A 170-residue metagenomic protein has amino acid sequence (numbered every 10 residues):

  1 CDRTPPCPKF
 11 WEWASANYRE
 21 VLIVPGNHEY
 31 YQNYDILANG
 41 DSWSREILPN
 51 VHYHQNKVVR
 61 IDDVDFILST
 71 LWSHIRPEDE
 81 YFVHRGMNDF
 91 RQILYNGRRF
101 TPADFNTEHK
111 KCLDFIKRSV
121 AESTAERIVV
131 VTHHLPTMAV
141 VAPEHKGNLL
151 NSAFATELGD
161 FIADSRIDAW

Functional and structural regions predicted by a protein language model:
C1-D62, E144-S165: Core catalytic region of metal-dependent phosphoesterases/phosphodiesterases, especially metallo-beta-lactamase-like
I23-V24, V130, W170: Residue-level marker for buried hydrophobic side chains located in beta-strands that build the well-ordered beta-sheet
E46-V51, F115-R127, D160-A169: A structural motif corresponding to the C-terminal end of an alpha-helix and its immediate exit/capping segment
I67-V129, H134-N148: Active-site-proximal loop/helix segment associated with metal-binding centers of metalloenzymes
